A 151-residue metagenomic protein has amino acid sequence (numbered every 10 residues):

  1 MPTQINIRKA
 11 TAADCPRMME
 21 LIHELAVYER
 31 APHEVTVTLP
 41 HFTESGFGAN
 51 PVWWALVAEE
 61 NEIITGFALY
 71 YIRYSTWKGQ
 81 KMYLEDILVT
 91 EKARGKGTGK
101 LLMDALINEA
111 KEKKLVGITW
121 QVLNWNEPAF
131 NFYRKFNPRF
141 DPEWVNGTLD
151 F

Functional and structural regions predicted by a protein language model:
N6-M18: A short beta-loop-alpha structural element at the N-terminal edge of CoA-dependent acyl/N-acetyltransferase catalytic
M19-E44: Conserved GNAT-fold acetyl-CoA-binding loop/helix
S45-L56: A short helix-loop-beta-strand connector motif used in the catalytic cores of GNAT acetyltransferases and, in some
V57, I63-Y71: Conserved beta-strand in the GNAT
G95-N108, K135: Conserved acetyl-CoA-binding loop-helix of GNAT-fold acetyltransferases
K100, N124-E143: Conserved active-site alpha-helix within GNAT-family acetyltransferase domains
K111-Q121: Conserved GNAT acetyl-CoA-binding A-motif
W120-A129, T148-F151: Conserved beta-strand-loop-alpha-helix junction that forms the acyl-donor binding cleft
